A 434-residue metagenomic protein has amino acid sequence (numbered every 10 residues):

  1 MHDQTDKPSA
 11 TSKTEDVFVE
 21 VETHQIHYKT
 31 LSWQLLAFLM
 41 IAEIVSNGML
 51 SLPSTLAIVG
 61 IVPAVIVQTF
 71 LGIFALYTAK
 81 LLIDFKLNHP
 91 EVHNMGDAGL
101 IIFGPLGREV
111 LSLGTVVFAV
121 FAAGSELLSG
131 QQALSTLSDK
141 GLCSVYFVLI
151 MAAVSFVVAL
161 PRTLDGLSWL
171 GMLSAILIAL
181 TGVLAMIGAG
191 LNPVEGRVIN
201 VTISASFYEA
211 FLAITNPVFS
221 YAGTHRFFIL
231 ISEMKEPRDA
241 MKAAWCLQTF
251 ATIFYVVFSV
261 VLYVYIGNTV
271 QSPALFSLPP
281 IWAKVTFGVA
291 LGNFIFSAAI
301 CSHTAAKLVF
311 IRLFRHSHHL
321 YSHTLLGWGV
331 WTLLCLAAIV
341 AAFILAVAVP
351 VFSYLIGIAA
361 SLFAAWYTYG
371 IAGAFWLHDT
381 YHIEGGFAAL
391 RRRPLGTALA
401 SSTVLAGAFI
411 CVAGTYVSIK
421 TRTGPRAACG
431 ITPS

Functional and structural regions predicted by a protein language model:
M1-S54, L76-Y77: Membrane-interface "cap" regions at the ends of multi-pass membrane proteins
H2-P8, F18, Y28-T30, Q34 (+8 more regions): Membrane-interfacial loop- and helix-cap regions that link adjacent transmembrane helices in polytopic membrane proteins
L31-M49, A152, N216-G223, A408-I410: The first (N-terminal) embedded transmembrane alpha-helix
L39, V67-Q68, G72, T115 (+2 more regions): Alpha-helical transmembrane segments of multi-pass membrane proteins, especially transporters and channels
P53-F85, H89-V92: Extracellular loop-to-transmembrane helix junctions
T55, V157-P161, I344-P350: Hydrophobic alpha-helical transmembrane segments
F147-A153: Short, conserved phosphate-binding/catalytic loop or strand-edge motifs used in phosphoryl-/nucleotidyl-transfer
